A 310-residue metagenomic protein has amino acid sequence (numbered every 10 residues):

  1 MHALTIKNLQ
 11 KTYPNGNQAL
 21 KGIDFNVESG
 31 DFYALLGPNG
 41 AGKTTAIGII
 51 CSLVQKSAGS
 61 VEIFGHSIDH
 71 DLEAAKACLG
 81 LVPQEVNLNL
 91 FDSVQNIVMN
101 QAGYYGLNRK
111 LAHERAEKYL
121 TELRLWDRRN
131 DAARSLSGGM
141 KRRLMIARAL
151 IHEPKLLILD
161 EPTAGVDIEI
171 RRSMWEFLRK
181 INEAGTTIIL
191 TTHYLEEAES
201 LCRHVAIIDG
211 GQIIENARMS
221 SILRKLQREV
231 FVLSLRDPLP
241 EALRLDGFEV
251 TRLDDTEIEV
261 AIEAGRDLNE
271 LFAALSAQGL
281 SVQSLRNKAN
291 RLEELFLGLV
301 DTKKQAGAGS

Functional and structural regions predicted by a protein language model:
M1-I6, Q10-G22, L72: A short, flexible loop at the N-terminus of ABC-type nucleotide-binding domains that lies
G59-H70, A74-A75: Conserved ABC transporter NBD signature motif
M99, G103, K110-R128: Conserved ABC ATPase "signature" region
A132-L136: Conserved ABC ATPase signature
E153: Conserved catalytic motifs of ABC-family nucleotide-binding domains
L157-D160: Catalytic Walker B motif of ABC-type/P-loop ATPase nucleotide-binding domains
W175-E263: ABC transporter nucleotide-binding domain
